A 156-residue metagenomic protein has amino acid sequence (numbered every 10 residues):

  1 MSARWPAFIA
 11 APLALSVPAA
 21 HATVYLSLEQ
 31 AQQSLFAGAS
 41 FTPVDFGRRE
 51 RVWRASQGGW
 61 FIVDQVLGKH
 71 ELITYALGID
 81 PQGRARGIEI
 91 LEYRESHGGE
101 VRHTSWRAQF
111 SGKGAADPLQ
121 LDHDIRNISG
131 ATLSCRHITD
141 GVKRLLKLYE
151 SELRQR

Functional and structural regions predicted by a protein language model:
M1-R4: Positively charged n-region of N-terminal signal peptides that target proteins for export
A7-S16: Bacterial N-terminal signal peptides
A19-R126, T132-R136, D140-R156: Flexible, solvent-exposed loop/hinge segments and secondary-structure transition points
